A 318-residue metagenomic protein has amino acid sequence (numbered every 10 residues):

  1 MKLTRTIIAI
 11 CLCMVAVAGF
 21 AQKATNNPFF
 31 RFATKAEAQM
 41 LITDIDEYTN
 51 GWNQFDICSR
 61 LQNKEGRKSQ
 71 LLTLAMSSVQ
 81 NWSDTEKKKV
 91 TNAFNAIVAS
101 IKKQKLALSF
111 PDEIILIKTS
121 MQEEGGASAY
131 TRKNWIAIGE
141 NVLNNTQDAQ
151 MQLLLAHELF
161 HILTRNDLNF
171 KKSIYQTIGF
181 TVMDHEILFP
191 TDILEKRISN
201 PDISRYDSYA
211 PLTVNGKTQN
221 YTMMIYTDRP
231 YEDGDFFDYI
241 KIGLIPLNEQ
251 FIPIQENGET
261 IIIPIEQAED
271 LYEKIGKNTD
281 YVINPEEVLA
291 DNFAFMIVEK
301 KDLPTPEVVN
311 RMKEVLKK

Functional and structural regions predicted by a protein language model:
M1-T25: Bacterial Sec-dependent N-terminal signal peptides
Q22-K88: N-terminal mature-domain "stem" immediately C-terminal to a signal peptide or N-terminal signal-anchor/transmembrane
L74-N134: Auxiliary, metal-adjacent structural segments of Zn-dependent hydrolase domains
N81-N92, N145-L154, D280-V288: Soluble non-cytosolic domains of exported or imported proteins
D112-S120, A149-L153, I162-T164, Y272 (+1 more regions): Non-catalytic terminal regions of proteins
S120-A156, R165, I275: Active-site scaffold of zinc-dependent metalloenzymes
L159-Y175: Catalytic Zn2+-binding segment of zinc metalloproteases
Q176-L316: Metalloprotease/metallohydrolase-associated module, dominated by Zn2+-dependent proteases
